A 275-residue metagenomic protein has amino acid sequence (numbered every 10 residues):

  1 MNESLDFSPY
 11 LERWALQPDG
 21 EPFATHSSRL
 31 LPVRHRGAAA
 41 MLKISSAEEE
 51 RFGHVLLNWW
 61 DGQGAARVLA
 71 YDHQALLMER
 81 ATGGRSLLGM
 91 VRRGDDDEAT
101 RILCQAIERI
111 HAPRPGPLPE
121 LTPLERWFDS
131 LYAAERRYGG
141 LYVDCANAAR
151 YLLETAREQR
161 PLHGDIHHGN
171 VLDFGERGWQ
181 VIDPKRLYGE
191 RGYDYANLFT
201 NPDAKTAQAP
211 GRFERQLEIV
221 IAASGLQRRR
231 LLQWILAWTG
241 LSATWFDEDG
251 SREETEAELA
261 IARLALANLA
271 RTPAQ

Functional and structural regions predicted by a protein language model:
N2-S8, P115-G164, F174-G175, A222: An alpha-helical support segment within catalytic cores of ATP-dependent transferases
E3-R36: ATP-binding glycine-rich phosphate-binding loop
G20, L31, A66-A70, L232: Conserved beta-strand elements flanking the ATP-binding pocket of the protein kinase catalytic core
H26, W234-G240: Small/polar glycine-rich anion-binding or flexible loop at a beta-alpha turn
R29-R34, V68, N147-Y193: Active-site acidic catalytic loop and adjacent metal/ATP-binding pocket of ATP-dependent phosphoryl transfer enzymes
G37-L77, A81, R85-I110: A conserved alpha-helical element in kinase catalytic cores
G89-Y142, R186, A274: A cross-family kinase active-site recognition segment
F174-G225, Q233, R252-L266: Active-site Asp-x-Gly
